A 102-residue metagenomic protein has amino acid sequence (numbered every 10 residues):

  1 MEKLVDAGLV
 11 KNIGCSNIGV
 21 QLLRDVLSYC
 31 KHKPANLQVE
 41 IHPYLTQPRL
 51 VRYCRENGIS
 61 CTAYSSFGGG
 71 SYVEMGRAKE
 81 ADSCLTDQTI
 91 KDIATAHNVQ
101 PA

Functional and structural regions predicted by a protein language model:
M1-A102: Beta/alpha (TIM)-barrel catalytic core signal, keyed to glycine-rich beta->alpha loops juxtaposed to Asp/Glu that bind
